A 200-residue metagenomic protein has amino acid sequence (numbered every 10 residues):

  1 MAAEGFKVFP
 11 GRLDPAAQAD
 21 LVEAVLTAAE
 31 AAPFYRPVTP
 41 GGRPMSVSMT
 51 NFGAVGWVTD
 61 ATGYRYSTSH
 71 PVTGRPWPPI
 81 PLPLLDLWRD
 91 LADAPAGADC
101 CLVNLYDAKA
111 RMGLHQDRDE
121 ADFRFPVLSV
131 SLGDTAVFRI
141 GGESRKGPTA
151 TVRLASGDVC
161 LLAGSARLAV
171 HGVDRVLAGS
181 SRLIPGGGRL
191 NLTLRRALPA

Functional and structural regions predicted by a protein language model:
M1-A200: Non-heme Fe(II) oxygenase metal-center motifs and adjacent flexible, charged/small-residue loops
